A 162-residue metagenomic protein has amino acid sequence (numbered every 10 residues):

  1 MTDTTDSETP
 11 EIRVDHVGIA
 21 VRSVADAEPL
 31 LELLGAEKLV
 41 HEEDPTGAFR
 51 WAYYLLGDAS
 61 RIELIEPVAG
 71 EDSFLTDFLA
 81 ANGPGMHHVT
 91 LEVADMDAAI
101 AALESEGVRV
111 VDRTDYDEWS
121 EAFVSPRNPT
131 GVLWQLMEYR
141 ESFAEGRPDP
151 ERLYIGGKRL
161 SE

Functional and structural regions predicted by a protein language model:
T2, S7-G57: Long, hydrophobic N-terminal alpha-helical segment
T2-E8, A52-G57, I62, A101-E162: Vicinal oxygen chelate
V14-V21, L30-L31, Y54, A59-I65 (+3 more regions): Short, structured motif recognition centered on aromatic/hydrophobic residues
V21-P29, L33-L34, A81-P129: Vicinal oxygen chelate
H41-D44, F74-A80, D115-D117, E145-P148: Short, tandemly repeated low-complexity microdomains enriched for cysteine and small residues
A69-S73: A low-complexity, Ser/Thr/Gly/Pro-enriched, surface-exposed linker/loop concept that marks segments flanking
